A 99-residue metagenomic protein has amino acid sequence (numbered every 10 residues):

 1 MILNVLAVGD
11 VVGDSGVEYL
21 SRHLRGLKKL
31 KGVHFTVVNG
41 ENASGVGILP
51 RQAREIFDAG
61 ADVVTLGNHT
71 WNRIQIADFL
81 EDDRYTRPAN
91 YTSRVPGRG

Functional and structural regions predicted by a protein language model:
M1-G99: Acidic, metal/ion-coordinating pockets
